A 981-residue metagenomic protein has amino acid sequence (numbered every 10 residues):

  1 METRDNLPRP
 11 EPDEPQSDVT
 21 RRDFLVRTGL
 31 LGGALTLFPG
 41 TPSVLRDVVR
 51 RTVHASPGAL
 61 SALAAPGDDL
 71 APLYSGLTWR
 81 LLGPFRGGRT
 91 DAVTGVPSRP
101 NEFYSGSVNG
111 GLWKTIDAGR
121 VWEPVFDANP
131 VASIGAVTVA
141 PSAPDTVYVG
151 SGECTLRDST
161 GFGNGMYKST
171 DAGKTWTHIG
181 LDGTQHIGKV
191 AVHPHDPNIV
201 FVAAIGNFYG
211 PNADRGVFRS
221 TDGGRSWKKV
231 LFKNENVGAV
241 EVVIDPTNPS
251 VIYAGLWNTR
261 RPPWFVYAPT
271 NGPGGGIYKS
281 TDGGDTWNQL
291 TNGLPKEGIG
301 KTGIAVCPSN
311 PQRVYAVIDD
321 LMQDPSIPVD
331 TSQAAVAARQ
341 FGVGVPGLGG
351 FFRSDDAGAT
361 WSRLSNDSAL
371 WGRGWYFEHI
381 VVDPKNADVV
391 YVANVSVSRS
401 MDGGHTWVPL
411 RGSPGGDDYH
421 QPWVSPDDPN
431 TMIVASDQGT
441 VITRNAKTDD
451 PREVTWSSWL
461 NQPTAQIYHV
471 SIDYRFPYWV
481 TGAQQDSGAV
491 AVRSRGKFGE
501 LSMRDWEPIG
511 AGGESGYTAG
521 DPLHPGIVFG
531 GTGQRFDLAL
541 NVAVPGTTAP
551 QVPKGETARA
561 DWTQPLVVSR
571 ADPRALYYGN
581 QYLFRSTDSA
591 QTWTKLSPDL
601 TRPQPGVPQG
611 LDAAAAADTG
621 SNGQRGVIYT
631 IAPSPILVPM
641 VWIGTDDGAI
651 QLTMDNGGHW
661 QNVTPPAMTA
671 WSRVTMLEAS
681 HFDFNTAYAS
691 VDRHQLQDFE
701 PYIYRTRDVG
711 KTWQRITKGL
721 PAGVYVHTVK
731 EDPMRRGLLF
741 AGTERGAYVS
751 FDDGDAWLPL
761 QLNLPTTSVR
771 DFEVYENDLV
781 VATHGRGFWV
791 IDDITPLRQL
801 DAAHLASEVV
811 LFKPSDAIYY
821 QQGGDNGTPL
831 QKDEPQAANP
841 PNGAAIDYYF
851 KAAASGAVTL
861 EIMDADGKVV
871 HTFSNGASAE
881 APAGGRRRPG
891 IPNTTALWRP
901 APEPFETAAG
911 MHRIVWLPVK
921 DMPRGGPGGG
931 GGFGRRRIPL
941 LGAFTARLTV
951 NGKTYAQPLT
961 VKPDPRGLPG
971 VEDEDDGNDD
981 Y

Functional and structural regions predicted by a protein language model:
M1-D23, L35-T52: N-terminal secretory signal peptides
G58-E834, P841-N842, S878, G884-G885: Beta-propeller blade termini and top-face loops
L805-G824, G952-Y981: Extended, polar beta-sheet/loop recognition surfaces of beta-rich domains that mediate binding to diverse ligands
T828-A857, M863, R913: Contiguous beta-strand segments within globular domains
I862-D864, L948: Conserved aromatic beta-strand anchor motif in extracellular beta-sandwich/beta-rich domains
D866-K868, F944: Short, glycine-anchored, charge-dense loop/turn motifs used at functional sites
V869-R937: Glycine-centered tight-turn motifs at strand-turn-strand junctions
L941-T949: Short, aromatic- and glycine-rich surface loops/edge beta-strands on solvent-exposed regions
